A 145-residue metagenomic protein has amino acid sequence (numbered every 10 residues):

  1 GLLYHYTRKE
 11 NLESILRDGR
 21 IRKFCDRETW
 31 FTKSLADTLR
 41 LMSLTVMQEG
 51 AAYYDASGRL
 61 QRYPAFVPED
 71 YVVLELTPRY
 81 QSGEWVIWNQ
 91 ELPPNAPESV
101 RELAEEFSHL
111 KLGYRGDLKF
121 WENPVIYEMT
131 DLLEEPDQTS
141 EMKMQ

Functional and structural regions predicted by a protein language model:
G1-W30, D37, M42-E49: ADP-ribose/NAD+-binding catalytic cleft of ART/PARP-like enzymes
T7-E10, K33, L92-E98: Short coil/turn linker and secondary-structure boundary residues
R27-T32, E102-E106: A generic structural motif
W30-S34, G58-R59: Short, surface-exposed, polar/charged, turn-prone segments marking secondary-structure boundaries
E49-Q145: Active-site and NAD+-binding cores of ADP-ribose-processing enzymes
